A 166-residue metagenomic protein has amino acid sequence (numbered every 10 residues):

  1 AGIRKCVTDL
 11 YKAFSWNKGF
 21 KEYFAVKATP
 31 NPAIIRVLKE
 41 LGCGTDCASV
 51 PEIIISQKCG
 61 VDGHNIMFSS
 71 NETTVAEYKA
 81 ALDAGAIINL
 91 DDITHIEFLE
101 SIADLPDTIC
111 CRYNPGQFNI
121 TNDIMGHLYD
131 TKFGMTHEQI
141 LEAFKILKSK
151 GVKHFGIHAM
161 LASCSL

Functional and structural regions predicted by a protein language model:
A1-R4: Low-complexity, highly charged intrinsically disordered N-terminal segments that act as targeting/localization
C6-S15: A short, N-terminal amphipathic alpha-helix
F20-L166: Active-site-proximal beta-alpha core segment in soluble small-molecule metabolic enzymes
